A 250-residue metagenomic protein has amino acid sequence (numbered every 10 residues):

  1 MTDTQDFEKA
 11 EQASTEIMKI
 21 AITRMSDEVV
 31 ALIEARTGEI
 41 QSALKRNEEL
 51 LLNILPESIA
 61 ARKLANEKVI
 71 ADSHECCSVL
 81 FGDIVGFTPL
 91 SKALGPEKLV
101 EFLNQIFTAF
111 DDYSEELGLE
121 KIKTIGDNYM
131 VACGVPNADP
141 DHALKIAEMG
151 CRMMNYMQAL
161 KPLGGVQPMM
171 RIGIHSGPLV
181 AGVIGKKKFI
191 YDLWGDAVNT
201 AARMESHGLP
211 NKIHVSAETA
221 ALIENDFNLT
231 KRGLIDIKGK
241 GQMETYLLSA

Functional and structural regions predicted by a protein language model:
T2-H74: Regulatory cytosolic signal-relay segments
I40-I54, A61-E148: Catalytic NTP-binding/metal-coordinating core of nucleotidyl cyclase/transferase enzymes
S58, V85, P178-L179, E218: Alpha-helix/helix-capping structural signal
S78-F81, K123, M130, M169-H175 (+3 more regions): Structured core elements
L103-L119, V135-I172, S176, D196-E205 (+2 more regions): Alpha-helical scaffold within the catalytic cores of cyclic-nucleotide enzymes
L179-A181, H207-A250: Cytosolic regulatory/linker segments at or just downstream of nucleotide-handling modules in signal-transduction
I184-G195: Short, surface-exposed loop/helix-turn segments at secondary-structure junctions that function as lids/hinges flanking
